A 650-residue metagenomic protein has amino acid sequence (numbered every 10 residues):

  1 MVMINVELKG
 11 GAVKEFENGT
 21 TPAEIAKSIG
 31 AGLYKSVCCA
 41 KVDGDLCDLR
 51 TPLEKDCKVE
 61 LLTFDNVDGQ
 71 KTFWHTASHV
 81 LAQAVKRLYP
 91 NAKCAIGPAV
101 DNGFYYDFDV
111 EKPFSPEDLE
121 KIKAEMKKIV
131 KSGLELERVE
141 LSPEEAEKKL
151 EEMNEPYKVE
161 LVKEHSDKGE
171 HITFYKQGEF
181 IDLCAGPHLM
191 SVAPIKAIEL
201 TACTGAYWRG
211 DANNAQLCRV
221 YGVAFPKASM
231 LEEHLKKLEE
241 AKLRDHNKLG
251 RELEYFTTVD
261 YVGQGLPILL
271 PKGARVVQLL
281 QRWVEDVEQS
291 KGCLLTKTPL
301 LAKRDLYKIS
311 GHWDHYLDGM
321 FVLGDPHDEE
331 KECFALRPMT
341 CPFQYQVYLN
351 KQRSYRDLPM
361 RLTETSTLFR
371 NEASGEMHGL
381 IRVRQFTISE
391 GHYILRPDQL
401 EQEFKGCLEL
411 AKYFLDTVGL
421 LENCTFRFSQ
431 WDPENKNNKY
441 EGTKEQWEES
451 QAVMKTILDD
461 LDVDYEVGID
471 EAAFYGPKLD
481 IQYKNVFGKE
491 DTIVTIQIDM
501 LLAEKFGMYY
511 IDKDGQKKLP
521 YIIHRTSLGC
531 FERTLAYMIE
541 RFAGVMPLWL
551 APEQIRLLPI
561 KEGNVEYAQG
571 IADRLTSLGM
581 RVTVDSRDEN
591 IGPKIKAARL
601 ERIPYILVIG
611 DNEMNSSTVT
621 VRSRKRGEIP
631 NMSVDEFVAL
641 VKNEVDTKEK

Functional and structural regions predicted by a protein language model:
M1-K93, V100-K650: NTP/phosphate- and nucleic-acid-binding module
